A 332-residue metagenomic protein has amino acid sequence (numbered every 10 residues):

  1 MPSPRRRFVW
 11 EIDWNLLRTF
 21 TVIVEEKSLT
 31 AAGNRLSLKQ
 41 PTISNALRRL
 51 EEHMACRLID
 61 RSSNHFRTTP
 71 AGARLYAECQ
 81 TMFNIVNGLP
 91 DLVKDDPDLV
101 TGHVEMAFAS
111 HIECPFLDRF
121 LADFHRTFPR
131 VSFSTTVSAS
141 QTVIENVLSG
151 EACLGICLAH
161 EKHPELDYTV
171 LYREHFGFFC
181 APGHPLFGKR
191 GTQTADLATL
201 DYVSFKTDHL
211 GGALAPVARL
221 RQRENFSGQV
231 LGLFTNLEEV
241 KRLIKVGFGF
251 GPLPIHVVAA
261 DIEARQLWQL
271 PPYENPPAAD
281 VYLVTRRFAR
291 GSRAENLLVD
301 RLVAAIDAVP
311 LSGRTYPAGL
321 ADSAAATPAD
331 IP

Functional and structural regions predicted by a protein language model:
T21-S37: Short helix-boundary/capping micro-motifs
E51-P70: A short LG(V/I)-centered, amphipathic sequence patch enriched for acidic residue(s) preceding the LG motif
H53-M54, L75-P97, V309-S312: Alpha-helical linker/hinge and terminal dimerization helices associated with HTH transcriptional regulators
T101-P164, P317: Central regulatory/effector-binding core of bacterial HTH transcription factors
E165-V170, E174, E239-F288: Beta-alpha-beta core module
Y168-F205: Flexible hinge/capping segments at coil-to-helix
L200-E224, G291-S292, V299, I306-P317: Secondary-structure junction motif
W268-G319: A late-sequence structural motif
